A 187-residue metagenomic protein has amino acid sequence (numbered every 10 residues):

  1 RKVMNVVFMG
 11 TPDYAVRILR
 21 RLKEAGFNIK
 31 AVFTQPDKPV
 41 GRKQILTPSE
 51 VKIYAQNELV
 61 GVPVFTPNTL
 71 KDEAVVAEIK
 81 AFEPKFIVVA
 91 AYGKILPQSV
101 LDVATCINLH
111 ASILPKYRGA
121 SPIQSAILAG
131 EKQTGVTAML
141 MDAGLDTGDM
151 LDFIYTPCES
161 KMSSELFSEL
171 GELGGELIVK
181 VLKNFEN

Functional and structural regions predicted by a protein language model:
V3-R42: N-terminal Rossmann-like dinucleotide-binding module
M4-V7, E83-I87: Short active-site oxyanion
A25, Q35, F86-N187: Donor/substrate-binding cores of folate-linked one-carbon enzymes
G26, L59-G61, E83: Residue-level detector of structured alpha->beta connecting loops
K38-E58: N-terminal beta-loop-helix "entrance" segment that forms/cooperates in small-molecule cofactor or anionic ligand
V64-V75: Glycine-rich, highly charged phosphate/nucleotide-binding loops
E73-E83: Short amphipathic alpha-helix with an adjacent loop that forms part of the alpha/beta core around
